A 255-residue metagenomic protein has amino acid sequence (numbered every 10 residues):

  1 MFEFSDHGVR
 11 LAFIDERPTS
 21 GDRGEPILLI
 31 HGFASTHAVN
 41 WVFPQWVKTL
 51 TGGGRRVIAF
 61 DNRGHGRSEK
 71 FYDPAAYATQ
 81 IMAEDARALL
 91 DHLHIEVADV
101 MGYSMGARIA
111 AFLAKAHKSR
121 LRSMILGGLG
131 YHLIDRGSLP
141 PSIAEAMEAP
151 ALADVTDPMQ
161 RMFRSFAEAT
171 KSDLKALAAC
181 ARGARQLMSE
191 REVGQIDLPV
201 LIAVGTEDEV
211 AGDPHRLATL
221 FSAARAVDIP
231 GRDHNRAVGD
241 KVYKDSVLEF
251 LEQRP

Functional and structural regions predicted by a protein language model:
V9-E69: Conserved HGGG/HGGXW glycine-rich cap/lid loop of the alpha/beta-hydrolase fold
H31, A98, G102-A107: Conserved alpha/beta-hydrolase "nucleophile elbow" surrounding the catalytic nucleophile
Q80-A98: Conserved acidic catalytic loop of the alpha/beta-hydrolase fold
R108-A116, R120-A151: Flexible "cap/lid" loop of the alpha/beta hydrolase fold
R164-S189: Hydrophobic, aromatic-rich cap/lid helix
I196, I202-V204: Short beta-strand/loop motif that positions the catalytic acidic residue of the alpha/beta-hydrolase fold
E209-P214: Conserved alpha/beta-hydrolase "acid-adjacent" motif
R232-K244: Catalytic histidine-centered segment of alpha/beta-hydrolase-like enzymes
